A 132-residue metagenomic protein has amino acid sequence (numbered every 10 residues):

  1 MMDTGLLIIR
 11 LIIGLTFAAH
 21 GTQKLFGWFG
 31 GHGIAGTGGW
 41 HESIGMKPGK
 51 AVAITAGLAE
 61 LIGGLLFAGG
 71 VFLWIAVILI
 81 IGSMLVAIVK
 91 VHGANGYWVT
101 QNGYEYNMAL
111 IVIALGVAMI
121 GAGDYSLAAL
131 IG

Functional and structural regions predicted by a protein language model:
M1-G31, G36, E42-S43, K47-K50 (+3 more regions): Extended, low-polarity transmembrane helix blocks
